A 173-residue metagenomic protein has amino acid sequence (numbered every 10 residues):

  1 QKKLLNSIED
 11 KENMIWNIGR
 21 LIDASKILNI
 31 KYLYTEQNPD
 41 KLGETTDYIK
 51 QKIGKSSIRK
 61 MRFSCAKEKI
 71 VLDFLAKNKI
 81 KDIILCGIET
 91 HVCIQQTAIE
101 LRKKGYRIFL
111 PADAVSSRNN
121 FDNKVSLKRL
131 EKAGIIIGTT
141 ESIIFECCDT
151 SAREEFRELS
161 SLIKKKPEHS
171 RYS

Functional and structural regions predicted by a protein language model:
Q1-R62, D73-K77, R107-L110, K124-I136 (+2 more regions): Active-site acidic carboxylates
S7, L42, E68, I94 (+1 more regions): Alpha-helix N-cap/helix-start motif
D10, N38, E89-T90, V115: Structured beta->alpha junctions
E36, E89, E100, E141 (+1 more regions): Acidic-residue sensor for enzyme active/binding pockets
K60-K103: Internal catalytic-core helix/loop-beta-alpha segment that presents or stabilizes conserved functional determinants
S64-C65, H91-V92, V115-N120, I144-F145: Short gly/pro/ser/thr-enriched loop/turn and capping motifs at secondary-structure boundaries
I84-G87, R107-N120: A short glycine-rich beta-strand->turn/loop micro-motif centered on a GG-aromatic cluster
